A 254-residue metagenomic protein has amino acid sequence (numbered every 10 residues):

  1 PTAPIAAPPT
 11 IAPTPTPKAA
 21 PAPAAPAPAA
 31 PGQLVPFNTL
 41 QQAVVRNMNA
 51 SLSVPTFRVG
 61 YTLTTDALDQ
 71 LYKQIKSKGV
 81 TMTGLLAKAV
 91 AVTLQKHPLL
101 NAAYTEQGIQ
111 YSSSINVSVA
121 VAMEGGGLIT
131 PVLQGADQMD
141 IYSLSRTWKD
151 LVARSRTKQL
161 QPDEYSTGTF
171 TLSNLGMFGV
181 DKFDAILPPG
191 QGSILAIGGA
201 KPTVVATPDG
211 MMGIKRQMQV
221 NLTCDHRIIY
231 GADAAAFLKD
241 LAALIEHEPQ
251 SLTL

Functional and structural regions predicted by a protein language model:
A3-L254: C-terminal catalytic/motor cores of large multi-domain enzyme assemblies
